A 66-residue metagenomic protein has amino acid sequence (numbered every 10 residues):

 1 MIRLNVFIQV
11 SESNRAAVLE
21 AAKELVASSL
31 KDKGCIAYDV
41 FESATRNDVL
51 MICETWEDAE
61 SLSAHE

Functional and structural regions predicted by a protein language model:
M1-L50, T55-A64: Short S/T/G/P-rich N-terminal loop/turn motif that feeds into the first structured element of a domain
